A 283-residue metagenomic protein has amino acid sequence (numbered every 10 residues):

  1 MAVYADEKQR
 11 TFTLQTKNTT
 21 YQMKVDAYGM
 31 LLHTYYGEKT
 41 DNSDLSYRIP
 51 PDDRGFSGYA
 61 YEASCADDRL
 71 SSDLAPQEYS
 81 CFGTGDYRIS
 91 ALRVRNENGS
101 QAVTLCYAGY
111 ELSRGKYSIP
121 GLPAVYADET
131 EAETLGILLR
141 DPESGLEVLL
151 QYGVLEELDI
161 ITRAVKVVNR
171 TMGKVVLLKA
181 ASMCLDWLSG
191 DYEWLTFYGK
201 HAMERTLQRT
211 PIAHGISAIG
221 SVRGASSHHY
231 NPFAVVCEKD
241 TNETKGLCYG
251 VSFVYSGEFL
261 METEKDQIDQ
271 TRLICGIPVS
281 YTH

Functional and structural regions predicted by a protein language model:
A5, R10-T13, K17, Y21 (+1 more regions): Polysaccharide-binding surfaces and accessory modules of carbohydrate-active proteins
K24-A27: Contiguous, structured surface segment used for ligand recognition
T282-H283: Conserved small/polar residues in nucleotide/adenosyl-binding loops
